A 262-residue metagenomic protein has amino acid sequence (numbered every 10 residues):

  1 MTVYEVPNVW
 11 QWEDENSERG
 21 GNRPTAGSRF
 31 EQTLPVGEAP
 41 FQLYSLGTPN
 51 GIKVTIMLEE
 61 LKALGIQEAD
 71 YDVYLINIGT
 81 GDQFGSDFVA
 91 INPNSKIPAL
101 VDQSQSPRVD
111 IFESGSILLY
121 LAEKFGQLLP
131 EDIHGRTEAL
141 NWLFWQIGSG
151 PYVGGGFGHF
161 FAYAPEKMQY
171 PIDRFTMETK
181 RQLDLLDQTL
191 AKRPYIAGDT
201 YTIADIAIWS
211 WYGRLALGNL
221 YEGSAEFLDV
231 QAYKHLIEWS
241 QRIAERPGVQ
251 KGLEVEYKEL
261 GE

Functional and structural regions predicted by a protein language model:
M1-D173, M177: GST-like domain detector, emphasizing the conserved glutathione-binding G-site in the N-terminal thioredoxin-like
T2-E5, L121, P130, H134 (+1 more regions): GST-like fold's C-terminal all-alpha helical module
A90, E245, E254: Phosphate-coordinating loops and pocket residues in cytosolic domains that bind phosphorylated ligands
S116, H235, G248: Residue-level recognition of oxygen-bearing side chains
V249-E262: C-terminal helix/juxtamembrane-tail motif
